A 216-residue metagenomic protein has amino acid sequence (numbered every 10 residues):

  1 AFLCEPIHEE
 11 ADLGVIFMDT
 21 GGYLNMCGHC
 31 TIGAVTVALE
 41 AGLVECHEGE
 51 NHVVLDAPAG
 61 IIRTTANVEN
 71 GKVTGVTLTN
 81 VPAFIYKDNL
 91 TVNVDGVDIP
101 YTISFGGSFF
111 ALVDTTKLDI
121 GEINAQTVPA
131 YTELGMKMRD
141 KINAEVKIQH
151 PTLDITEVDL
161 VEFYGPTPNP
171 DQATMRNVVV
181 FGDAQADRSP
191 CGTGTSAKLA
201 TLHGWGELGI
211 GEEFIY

Functional and structural regions predicted by a protein language model:
A1-T102, T115-Y216: A glycine-rich beta-to-alpha transition motif near the start of alpha/beta enzyme domains, typified by
G107: Glycine-rich ThDP/TPP pyrophosphate-binding loop and its adjacent helix/strand module within ThDP-dependent enzymes
F110-L112: Glycine-rich phosphate-binding loop plus the immediately following alpha-helix
